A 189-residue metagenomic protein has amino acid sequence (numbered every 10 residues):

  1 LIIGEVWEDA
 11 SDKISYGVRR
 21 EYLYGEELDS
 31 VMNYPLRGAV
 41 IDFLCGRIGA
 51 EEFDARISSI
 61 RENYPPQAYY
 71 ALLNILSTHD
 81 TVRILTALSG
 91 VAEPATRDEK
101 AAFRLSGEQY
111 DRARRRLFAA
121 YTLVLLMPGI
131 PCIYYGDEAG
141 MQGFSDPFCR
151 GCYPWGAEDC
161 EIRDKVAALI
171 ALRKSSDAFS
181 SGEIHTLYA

Functional and structural regions predicted by a protein language model:
L1-L72, L123, G140-A168: Active-site-proximal helices and loops of the catalytic beta/alpha 8
A10, G46-A139, G156-A157, R173: Catalytic-core region of carbohydrate-active enzymes that cleave or remodel glycosidic bonds
V18, D111-R114, L126-I133, D137-A189: Carbohydrate-interacting/catalytic domains
